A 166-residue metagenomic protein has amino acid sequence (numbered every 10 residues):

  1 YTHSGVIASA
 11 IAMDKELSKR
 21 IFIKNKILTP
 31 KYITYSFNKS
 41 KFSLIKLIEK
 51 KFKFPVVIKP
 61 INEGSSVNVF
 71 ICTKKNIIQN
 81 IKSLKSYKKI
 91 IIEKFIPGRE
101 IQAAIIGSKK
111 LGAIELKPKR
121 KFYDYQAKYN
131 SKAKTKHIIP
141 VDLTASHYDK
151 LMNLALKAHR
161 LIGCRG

Functional and structural regions predicted by a protein language model:
Y1-S4, T29, G112-A113: Short hydrophobic/aromatic-enriched beta-strand-loop microsegments
H3, S66, T135-H137: Short small-residue beta-strand/loop micro-motif enriched in glycine and branched aliphatics
H3-I7, S36: Short beta->alpha connector loops at strand-helix junctions that form conserved, small/polar/Pro-enriched
I7-A12, R120: Short gly/pro/ser/thr-enriched loop/turn and capping motifs at secondary-structure boundaries
I11-R99, M152: Active-site nucleotide/adenylate-binding loops and adjacent lid/helix of ATP-dependent enzymes
R20, I105, K157-R160: Charged/polar positions on well-ordered alpha helices
K26, T144-G166: ATP-dependent carboxylate activation and anion-phosphoryl transfer catalytic cores that bind Mg-ATP to form
T73-N153: Phosphate-binding site of ATP-dependent enzymes
